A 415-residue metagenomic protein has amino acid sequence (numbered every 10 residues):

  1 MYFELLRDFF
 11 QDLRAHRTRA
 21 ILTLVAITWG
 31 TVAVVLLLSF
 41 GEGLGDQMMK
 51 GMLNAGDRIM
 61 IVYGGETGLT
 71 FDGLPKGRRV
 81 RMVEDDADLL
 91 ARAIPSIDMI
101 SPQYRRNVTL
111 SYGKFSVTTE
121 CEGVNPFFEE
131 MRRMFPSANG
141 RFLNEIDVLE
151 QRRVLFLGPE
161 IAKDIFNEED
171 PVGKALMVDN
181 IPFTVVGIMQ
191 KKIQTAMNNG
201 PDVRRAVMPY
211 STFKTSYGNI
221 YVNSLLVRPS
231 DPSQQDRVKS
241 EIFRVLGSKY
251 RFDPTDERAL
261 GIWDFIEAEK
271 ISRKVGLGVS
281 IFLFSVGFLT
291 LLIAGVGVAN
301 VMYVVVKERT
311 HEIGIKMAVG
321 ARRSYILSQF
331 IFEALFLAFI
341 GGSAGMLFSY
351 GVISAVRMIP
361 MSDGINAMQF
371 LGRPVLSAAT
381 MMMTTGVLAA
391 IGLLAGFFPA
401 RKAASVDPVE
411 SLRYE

Functional and structural regions predicted by a protein language model:
F3-E4, A400-E415: Short cytosolic juxtamembrane segments of multi-pass membrane proteins
F3-F10, R14, T18-A26, A33 (+4 more regions): Transmembrane alpha-helical interface segments in multi-pass membrane proteins
F10, R14, E42-G45, M49 (+3 more regions): Alpha-helical membrane-interface segments at transmembrane helix boundaries
H16, L44, V62, L90 (+15 more regions): Generic structural signal for small/hydrophobic residues in well-ordered secondary structure, especially within
E42-E120, F127-M131, E145-I146, K163-D164 (+2 more regions): Hydrophobic, regular-secondary-structure patches
A55, Y350-M382: Short juxtamembrane loops and helix-capping segments at transmembrane helix boundaries of multi-pass membrane proteins
P126-L143, R152-D253: Mid-to-C-terminal secondary-structure elements that act as membrane-proximal/extracytoplasmic interface segments
L226, K239-I242, D253-G287: Peri-transmembrane interface segments
